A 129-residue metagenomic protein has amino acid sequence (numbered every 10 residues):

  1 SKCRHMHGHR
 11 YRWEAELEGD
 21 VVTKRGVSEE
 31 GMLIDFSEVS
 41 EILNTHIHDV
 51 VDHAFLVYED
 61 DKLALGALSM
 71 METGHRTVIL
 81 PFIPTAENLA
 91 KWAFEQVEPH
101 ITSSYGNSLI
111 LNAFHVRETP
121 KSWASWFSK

Functional and structural regions predicted by a protein language model:
S1-K129: Charge-rich, low-complexity N-terminal segments
